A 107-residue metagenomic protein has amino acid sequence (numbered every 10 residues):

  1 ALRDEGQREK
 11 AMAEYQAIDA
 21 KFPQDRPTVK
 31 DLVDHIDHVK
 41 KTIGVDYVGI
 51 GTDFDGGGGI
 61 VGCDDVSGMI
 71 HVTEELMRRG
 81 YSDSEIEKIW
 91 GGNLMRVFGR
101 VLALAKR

Functional and structural regions predicted by a protein language model:
A1-D37: Catalytic pocket-lining loop regions of alpha/beta-barrel enzymes, especially the amidohydrolase/enolase/GH5 lineages
E5, E9, E14, D46 (+2 more regions): Glutamate identity and glutamate-enriched acidic tracts
D19, I36-Y47, G80: Alpha-helix capping/termination and helix-coil
D19-K30, G56-I60, L76-E85: Outer-membrane beta-barrel pore domains
V33, V39, V48, I86-I89 (+1 more regions): Hydrophobic aliphatic residue packing
T42-D64: Short acidic/histidine-rich active-site segments
D64-R107: Mid-to-C-terminal alpha-helical segments outside catalytic/metal-binding sites
